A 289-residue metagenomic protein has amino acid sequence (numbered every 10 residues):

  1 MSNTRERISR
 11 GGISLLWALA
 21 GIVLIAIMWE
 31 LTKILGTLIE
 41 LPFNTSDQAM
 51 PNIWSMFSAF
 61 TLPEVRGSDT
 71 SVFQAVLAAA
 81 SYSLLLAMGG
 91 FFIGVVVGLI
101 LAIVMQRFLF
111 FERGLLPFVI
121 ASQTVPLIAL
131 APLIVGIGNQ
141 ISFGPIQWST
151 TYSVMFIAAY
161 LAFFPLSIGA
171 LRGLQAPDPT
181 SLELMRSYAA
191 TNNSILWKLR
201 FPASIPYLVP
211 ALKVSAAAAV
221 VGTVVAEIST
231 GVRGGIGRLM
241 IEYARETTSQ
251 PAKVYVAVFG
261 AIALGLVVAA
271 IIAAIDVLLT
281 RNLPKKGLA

Functional and structural regions predicted by a protein language model:
M1-V23, A270-A289: Transmembrane alpha-helical segments of polytopic membrane transport and secretion proteins
L31-L38, L99, I103, F110-P117 (+7 more regions): Membrane-spanning helices that line or support transport/gating and their immediate boundary helices in channels
T37-F92: Periplasmic/extracellular loop-to-transmembrane helix junction in inner-membrane transport proteins
L86-V119, Q140: Transmembrane-helix boundary motif in ABC transporter permease subunits
I120-P165, R172-G173: Generic hydrophobic transmembrane alpha-helix motif, especially the helices
G169-L208: Short cytoplasmic-facing helical segments at TM-TM junctions of multi-pass membrane proteins
N193-A226, V256: Transmembrane alpha-helices
I236-D276: Hydrophobic alpha-helical transmembrane segments of polytopic membrane proteins
